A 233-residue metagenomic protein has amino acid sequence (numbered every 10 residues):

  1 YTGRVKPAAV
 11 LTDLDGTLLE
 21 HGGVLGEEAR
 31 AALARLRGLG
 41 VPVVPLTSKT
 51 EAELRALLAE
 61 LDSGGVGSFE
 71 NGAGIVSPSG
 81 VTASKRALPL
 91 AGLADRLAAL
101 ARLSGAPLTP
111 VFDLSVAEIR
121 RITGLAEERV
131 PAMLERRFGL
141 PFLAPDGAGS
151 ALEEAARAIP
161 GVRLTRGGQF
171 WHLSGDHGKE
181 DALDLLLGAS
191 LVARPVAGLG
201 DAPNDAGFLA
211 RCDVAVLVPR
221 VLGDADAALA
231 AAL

Functional and structural regions predicted by a protein language model:
Y1-R4: Short, Lys/Arg-enriched N-terminal segments with co-localized hydrophobic residues within the first ~10-30 amino acids
K6-G23, L209: Asp-based phosphoryl-transfer active-site loop
P7-L11, E28-V41, A189, R194: A short, Lys/Arg-enriched amphipathic alpha-helix followed by its capping loop at the start of a domain
G23-D113: Active-site phosphate-binding/coordination module
P42, V214-A215: Residue-level detector of anion-binding/catalytic polar loops
G67, V196, A215-L217: Short, well-ordered beta-strand core segments
L103-A197, P203-D205, R211: Conserved acidic, metal-coordinating active-site core of Asp-based, Mg2+-dependent phosphoryl-transfer enzymes
A215-L233: Asp-based, Mg2+/Mn2+-dependent phosphohydrolase catalytic module
